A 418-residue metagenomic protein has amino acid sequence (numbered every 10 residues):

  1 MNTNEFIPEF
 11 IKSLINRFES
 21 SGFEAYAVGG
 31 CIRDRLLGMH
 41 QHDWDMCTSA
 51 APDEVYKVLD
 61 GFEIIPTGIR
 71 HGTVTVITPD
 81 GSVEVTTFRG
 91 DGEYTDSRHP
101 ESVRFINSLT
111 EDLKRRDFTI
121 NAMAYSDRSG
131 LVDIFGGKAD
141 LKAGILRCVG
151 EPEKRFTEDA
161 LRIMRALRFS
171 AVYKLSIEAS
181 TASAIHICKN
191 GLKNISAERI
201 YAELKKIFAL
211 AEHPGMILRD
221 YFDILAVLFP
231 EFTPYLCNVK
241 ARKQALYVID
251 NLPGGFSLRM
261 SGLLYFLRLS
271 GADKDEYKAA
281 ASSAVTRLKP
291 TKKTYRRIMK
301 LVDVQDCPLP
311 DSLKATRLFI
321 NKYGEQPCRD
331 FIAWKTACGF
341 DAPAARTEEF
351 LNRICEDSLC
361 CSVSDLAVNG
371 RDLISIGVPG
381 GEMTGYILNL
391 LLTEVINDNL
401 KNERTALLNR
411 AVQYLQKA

Functional and structural regions predicted by a protein language model:
M1-A418: Catalytic cores of the polymerase beta-like nucleotidyltransferase superfamily and closely associated nucleotide
